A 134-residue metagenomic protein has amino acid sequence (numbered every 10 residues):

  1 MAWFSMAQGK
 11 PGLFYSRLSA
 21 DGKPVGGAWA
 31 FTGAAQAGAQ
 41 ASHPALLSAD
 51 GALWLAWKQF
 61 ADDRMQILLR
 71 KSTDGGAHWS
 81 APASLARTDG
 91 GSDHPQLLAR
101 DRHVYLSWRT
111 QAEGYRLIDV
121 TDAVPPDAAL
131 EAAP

Functional and structural regions predicted by a protein language model:
M1-P134: Extracellular, repeat-based ectodomains that mediate carbohydrate processing or recognition
